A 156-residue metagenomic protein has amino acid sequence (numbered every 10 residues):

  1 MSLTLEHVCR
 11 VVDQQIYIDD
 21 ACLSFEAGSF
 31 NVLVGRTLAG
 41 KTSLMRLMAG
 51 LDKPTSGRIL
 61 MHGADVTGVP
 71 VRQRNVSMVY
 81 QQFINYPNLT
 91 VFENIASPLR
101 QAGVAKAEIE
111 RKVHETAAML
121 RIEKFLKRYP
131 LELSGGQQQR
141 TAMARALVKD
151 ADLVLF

Functional and structural regions predicted by a protein language model:
A49: Helix-to-loop junction immediately C-terminal to a conserved catalytic motif
G57-D65: Conserved ABC transporter NBD signature motif
D65, R100, A107-F125: Conserved ABC ATPase "signature" region
L89-P98: Short coil-to-helix segment of the ABC ATPase nucleotide-binding domain corresponding to the Q-loop/switch region
Y129-L133, Q137: Conserved ABC ATPase signature
V148-D152: A short, proline-enriched helix->beta-strand linker immediately N-terminal to the Walker B motif in ABC-type P-loop
V154-F156: Catalytic Walker B motif of ABC-type/P-loop ATPase nucleotide-binding domains
